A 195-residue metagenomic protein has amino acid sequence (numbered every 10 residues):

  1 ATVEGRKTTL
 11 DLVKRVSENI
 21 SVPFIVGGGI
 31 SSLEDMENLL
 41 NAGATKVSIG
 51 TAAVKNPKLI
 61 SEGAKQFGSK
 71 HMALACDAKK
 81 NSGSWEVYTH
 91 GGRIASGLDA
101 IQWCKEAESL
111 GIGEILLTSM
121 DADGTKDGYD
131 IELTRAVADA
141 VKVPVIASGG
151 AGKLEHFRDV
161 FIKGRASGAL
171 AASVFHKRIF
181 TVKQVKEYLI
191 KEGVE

Functional and structural regions predicted by a protein language model:
A1-R6, S82, R93-A95, A122-D127 (+2 more regions): Short, small-residue-enriched loops and turns at beta-alpha junctions that line or gate enzyme active sites
E4-I25, E62-D77, K126-K153, E192-V194: Alpha-helix-loop-beta-strand connector modules within alpha/beta enzyme cores
L10, L33, N56-P57, G97-I101 (+3 more regions): Structural motif corresponding to alpha-helix initiation and N-cap regions
I20-I25, I30-V47, E132-A169: Catalytic cores of alpha/beta
E37, L59-S61, S84-Y88, K126-Y129 (+2 more regions): Short, well-ordered secondary-structure micro-motifs
A44-L117, D121-A122: Conserved anion-binding
L59-F67, D159-E195: C-terminal helical cap(s) of enzyme catalytic domains, especially alpha/beta-barrels
